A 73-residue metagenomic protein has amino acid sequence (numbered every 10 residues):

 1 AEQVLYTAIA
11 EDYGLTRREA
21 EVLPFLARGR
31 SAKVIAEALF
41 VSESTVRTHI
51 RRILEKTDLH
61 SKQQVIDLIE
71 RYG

Functional and structural regions predicted by a protein language model:
A1-R17, K33, I69-G73: Linker/hinge segments immediately adjacent to helix-turn-helix/homeobox DNA-binding domains
Y6, E19-A20, R47-I50: Residue-level signal for cytosolic alpha-helical hairpin/rod architecture
A10, L23, I53: Conserved short-loop catalytic and cofactor-binding motifs
E11, E19-E21, A38: A generic structural signal for short
G14, P24-R28, D58, E70: Short, locally clustered residues in the helix-turn-helix/winged-helix DNA-binding domain
A20-P24, Q64: Pre-recognition alpha-helix immediately N-terminal to the DNA-recognition helix within helix-turn-helix or winged-helix
G29-Q64: Recognition helix of helix-turn-helix DNA-binding domains
